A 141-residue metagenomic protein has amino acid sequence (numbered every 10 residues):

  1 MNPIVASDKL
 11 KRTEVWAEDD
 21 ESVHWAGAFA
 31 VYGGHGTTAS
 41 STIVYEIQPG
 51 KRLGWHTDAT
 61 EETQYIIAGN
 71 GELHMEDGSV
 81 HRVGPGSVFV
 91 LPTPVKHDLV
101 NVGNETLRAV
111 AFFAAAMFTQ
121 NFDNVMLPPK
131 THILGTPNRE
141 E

Functional and structural regions predicted by a protein language model:
M1-A39, N124-E141: A short, N-terminal "cap"/entry segment at the start of jelly-roll beta-barrel domains of the cupin/DSBH fold
A26-A30, I43-D58: Conserved short histidine dyad/triad with adjacent acidic residue
V44-Q48, D58-L73, F112-A114: Short, conserved beta-strand element in jelly-roll/cupin
P49-K51, A59-T60, S79, V95-K96 (+1 more regions): A generic "binding-loop/recognition-motif" signal
G54-W55, L73-H74, L91, H97-G103 (+1 more regions): Short beta-strand His + acidic residue motifs that chelate non-heme Fe in jelly-roll/DSBH and cupin folds
T63, V90, E105-Q120: A short hydrophobic beta-strand segment most commonly corresponding to one strand of the jelly-roll/cupin
D77-T93: Short acidic-glycine-tyrosine-enriched beta hairpin
